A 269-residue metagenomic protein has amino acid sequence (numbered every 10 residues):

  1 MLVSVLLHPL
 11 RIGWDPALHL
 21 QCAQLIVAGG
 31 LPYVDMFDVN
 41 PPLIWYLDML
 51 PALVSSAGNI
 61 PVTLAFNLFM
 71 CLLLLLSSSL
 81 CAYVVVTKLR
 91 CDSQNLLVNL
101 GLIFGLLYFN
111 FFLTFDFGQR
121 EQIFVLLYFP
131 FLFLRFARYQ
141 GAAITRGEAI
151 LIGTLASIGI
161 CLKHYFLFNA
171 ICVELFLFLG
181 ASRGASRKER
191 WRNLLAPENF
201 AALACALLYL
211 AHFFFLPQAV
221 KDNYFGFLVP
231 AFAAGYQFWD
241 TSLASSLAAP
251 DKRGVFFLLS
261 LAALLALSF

Functional and structural regions predicted by a protein language model:
H19-Q24, F37-I60, L64, L68: Short hydrophobic/aromatic helix or loop-helix immediately within or flanking a transmembrane segment in polytopic
L68-C91, P130: Transmembrane-helix motifs of polytopic, lipid-linked glycan transferases
F69-L73, N110-P130, L134-R135, R146 (+2 more regions): Multi-pass, polyprenyl lipid-linked donor-dependent membrane glycosyltransferases
L89-S93, I123, F129-L151, A248 (+1 more regions): Membrane-interface transmembrane helices that cradle and orient dolichyl/undecaprenyl
L96-F111, Q122-L132, A149-G153, S157: Membrane-embedded helix bundles of polyisoprenyl
G147-H164, A170-L175: Membrane-interface alpha helices of multi-pass inner-membrane proteins
N169-A206: Perimembrane helix-loop-helix junctions
L194-D240, D251-L259: Membrane-lumen/periplasm interface segments of specific transmembrane helices in polyprenyl phosphate-linked
